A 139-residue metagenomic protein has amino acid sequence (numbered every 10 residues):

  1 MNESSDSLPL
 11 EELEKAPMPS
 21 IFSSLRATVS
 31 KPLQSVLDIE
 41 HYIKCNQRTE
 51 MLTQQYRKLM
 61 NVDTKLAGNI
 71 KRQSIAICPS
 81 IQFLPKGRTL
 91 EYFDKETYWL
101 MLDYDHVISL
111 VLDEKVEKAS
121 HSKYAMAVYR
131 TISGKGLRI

Functional and structural regions predicted by a protein language model:
M1-Y98: DNA replication initiation on ssDNA origins
Q55, L112-E114, L137: Generic alpha-helix signal with a bias toward terminal, lower-confidence helices and secondary-structure junctions
I81-F83, D103-I108, I132: Short, flexible loop/turn elements at secondary-structure junctions
D94-K95, M101, V111, A125: Generic detector of bulky aromatic hydrophobic side chains
L102, S120, Y124-I139: Histidine-centered divalent-metal-coordination microenvironment in nucleic-acid enzymes
V107-K123: Short amphipathic alpha-helix segments
